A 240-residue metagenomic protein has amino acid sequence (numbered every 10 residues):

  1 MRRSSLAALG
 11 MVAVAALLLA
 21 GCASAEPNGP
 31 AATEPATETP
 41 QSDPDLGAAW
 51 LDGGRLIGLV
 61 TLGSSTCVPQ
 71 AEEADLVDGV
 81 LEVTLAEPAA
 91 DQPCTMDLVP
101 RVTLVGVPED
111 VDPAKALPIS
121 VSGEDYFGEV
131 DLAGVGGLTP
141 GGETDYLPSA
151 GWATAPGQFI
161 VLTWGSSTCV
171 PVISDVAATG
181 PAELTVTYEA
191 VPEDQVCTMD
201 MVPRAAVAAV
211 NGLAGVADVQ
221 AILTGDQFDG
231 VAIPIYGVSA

Functional and structural regions predicted by a protein language model:
M1-G10: Bacterial N-terminal signal peptides that target proteins for export
L17-G21: C-terminal motif of bacterial Sec signal peptides marking the signal peptidase cleavage site
A23-E26: Bacterial signal peptide processing site
D45-D75, S149-D175: Short, surface-exposed binding/anchoring microloops in extracellular/periplasmic proteins
A74-P88, V176-A190: Short, aliphatic-rich beta-strand segments
A86-V102, Y188-A209: An anionic, turn-rich surface loop/hairpin at beta-sheet edges that serves as a generic interaction/coordination patch
P108-D110, S120-S167: Surface-exposed beta-loop interaction hotspot
E109-E129, V210-G237: A short amphipathic beta-strand at an alpha->beta junction
